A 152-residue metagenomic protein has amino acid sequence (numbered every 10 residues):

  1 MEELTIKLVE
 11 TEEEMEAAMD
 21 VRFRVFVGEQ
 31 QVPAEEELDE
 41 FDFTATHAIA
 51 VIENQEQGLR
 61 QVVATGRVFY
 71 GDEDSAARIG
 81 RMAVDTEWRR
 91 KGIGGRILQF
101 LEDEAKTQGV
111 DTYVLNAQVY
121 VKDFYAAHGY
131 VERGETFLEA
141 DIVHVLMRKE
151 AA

Functional and structural regions predicted by a protein language model:
E3-A18: A short beta-loop-alpha structural element at the N-terminal edge of CoA-dependent acyl/N-acetyltransferase catalytic
D20-Q57, R67: Active-site rim helix/loop that mediates acceptor-substrate recognition in acyltransferases
V32, A64-Y70, W88, Y130: A broad helix-preferring feature
I49, G58-Y70, A76-A83: Conserved beta-strand in the GNAT
Y70-G80, R89, Q108, E139-D141: A conserved beta-turn-beta hairpin within the catalytic core of GNAT-like acetyltransferases that forms part
V84, R90-D103: Conserved acetyl-CoA-binding loop-helix of GNAT-fold acetyltransferases
L98, A105-Q118: Conserved GNAT acetyl-CoA-binding A-motif
N116, A126, V131-L146: Conserved catalytic-core motifs of GNAT/GCN5-like acyltransferases
